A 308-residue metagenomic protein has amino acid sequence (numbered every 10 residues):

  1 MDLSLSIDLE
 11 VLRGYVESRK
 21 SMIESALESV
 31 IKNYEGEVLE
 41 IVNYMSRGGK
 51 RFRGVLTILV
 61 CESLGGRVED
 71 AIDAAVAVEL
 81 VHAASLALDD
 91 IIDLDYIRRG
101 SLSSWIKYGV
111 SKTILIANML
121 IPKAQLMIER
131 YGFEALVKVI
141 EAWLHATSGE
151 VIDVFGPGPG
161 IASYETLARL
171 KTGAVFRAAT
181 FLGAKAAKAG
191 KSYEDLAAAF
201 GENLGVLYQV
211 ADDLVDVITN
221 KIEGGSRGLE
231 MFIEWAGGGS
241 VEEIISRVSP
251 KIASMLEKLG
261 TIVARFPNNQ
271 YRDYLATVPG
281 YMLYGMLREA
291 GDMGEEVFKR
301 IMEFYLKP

Functional and structural regions predicted by a protein language model:
M1-A87, I91-S103, D153-G156, R272-P308: Conserved N-terminal diphosphate/IPP-binding helix and adjacent helical/loop segment of trans-prenyltransferase domains
S21, E79-H82, P122, G173 (+5 more regions): Generic structural signal for well-ordered, non-transmembrane alpha-helical segments in soluble/cytosolic regions
Y44-K50, G109-T113, A168: Solvent-exposed loop and edge beta-strand segments that line ligand/cofactor-binding and catalytic clefts
V55, V68-L80, V110, I114 (+1 more regions): Alpha-helical scaffolds flanking conserved acidic
E62-L64, A87-K107, Q125, T147-P159 (+2 more regions): Acidic, Mg2+-coordinating active-site segments of isoprenoid diphosphate-utilizing enzymes
E69-D70, Y131-L144, A189-A197, R265-V278: Acidic/histidine metal-binding catalytic segments
I114-N118, P122-G158, R265: Hydrophobic alpha-helical segments and helix pairs
I161-K171: A short glycine-threonine-serine/GTX helix/turn-capping micro-motif
